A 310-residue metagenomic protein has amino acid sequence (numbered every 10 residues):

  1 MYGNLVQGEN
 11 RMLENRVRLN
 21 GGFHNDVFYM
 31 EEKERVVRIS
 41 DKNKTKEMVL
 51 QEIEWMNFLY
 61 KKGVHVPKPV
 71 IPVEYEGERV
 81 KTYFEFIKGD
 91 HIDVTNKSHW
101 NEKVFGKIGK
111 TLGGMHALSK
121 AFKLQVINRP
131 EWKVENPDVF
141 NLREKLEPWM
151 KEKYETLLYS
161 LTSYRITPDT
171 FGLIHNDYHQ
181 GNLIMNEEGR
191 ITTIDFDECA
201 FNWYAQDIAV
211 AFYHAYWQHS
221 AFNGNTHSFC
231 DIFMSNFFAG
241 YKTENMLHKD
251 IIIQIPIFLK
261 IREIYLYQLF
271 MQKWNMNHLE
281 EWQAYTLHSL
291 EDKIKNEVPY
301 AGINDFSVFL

Functional and structural regions predicted by a protein language model:
M1-E14: Juxta-kinase regulatory segment immediately upstream of eukaryotic protein kinase catalytic domains
N20-E32, V36-V37, P69, L161-Q206: Active-site acidic catalytic loop and adjacent metal/ATP-binding pocket of ATP-dependent phosphoryl transfer enzymes
E32-F122: ATP-binding pocket architecture of kinase catalytic cores
Y83-S98, P137-F140, I264-E280: A glycine-centered beta->alpha junction motif in the catalytic cores of kinase/phosphotransferase enzymes
T95-W149, F171, F201: A cross-family kinase active-site recognition segment
A205-N245, R262-N277: Active-site activation/catalytic loop segments of kinase-like enzymes and analogous catalytic loops in related
L247-L259: All-alpha amphipathic helical-bundle segments outside canonical DNA-binding/catalytic cores that form hydrophobic
L266-L310: ATP/Mg2+ or Mg2+-diphosphate-binding catalytic cores that bind nucleotide phosphates or diphosphates via glycine-rich
